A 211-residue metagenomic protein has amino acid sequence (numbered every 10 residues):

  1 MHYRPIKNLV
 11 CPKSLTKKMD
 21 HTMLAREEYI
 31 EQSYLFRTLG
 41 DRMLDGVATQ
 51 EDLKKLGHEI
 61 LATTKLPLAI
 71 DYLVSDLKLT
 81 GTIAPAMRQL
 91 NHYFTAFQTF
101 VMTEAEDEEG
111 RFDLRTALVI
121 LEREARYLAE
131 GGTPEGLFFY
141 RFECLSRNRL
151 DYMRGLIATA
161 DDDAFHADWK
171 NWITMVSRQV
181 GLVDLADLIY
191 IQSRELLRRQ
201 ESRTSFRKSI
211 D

Functional and structural regions predicted by a protein language model:
N8-D211: Catalytic metal-binding core of the metallo-beta-lactamase
